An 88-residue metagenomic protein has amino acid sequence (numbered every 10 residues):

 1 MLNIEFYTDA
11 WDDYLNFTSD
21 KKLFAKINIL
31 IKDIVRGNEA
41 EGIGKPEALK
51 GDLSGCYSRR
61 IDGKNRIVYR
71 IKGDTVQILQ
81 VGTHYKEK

Functional and structural regions predicted by a protein language model:
M1-N3, D9-F24, I29, I43 (+3 more regions): Enriched for short, Lys/Arg-rich terminal
R36-N38: Blade/loop signatures of beta-propeller domains
